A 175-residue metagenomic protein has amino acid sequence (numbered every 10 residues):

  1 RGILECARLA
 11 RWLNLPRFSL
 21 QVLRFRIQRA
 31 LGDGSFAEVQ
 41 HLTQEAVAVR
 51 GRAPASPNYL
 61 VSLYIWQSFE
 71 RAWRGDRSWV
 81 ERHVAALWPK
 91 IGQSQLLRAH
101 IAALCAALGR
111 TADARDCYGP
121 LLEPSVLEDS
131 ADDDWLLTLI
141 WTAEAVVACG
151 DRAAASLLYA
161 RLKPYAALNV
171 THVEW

Functional and structural regions predicted by a protein language model:
R1-W141, A145-K163: Extended non-membrane alpha-helical scaffolds
D129-D134, L168-W175: TPR-adjacent "capping" and linker segments in tetratricopeptide-repeat scaffold/adaptor proteins
